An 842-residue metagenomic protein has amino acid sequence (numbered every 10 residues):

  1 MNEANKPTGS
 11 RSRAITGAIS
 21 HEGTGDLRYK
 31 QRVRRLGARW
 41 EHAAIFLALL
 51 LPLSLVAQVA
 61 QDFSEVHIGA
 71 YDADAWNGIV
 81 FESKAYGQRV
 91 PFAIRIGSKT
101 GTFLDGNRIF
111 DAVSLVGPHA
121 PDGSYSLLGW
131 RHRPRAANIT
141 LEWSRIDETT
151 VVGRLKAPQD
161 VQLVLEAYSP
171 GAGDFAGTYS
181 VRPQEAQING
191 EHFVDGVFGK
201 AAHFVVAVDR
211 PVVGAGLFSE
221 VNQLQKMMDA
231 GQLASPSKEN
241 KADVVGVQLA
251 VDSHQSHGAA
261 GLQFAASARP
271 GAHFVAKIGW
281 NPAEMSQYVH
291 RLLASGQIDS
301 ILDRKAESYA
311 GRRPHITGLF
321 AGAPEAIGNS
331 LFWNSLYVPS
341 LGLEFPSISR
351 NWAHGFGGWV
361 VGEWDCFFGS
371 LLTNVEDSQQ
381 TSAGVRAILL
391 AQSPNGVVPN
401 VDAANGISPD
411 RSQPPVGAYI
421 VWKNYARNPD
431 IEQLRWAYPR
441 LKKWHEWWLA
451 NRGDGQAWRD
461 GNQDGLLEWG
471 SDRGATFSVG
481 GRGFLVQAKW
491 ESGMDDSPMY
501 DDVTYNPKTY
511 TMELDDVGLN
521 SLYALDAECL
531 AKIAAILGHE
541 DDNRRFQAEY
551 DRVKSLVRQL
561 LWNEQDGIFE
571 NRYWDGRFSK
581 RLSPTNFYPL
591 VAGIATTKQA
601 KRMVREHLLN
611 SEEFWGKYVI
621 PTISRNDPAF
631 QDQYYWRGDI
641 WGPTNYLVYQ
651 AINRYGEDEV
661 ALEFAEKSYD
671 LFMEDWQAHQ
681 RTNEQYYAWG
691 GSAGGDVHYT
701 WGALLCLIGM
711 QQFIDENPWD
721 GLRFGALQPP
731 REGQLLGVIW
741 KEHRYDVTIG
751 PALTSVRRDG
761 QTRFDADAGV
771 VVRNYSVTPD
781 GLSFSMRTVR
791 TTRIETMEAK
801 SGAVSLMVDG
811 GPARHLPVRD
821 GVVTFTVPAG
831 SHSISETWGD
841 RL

Functional and structural regions predicted by a protein language model:
N2-T8, H21-R32, L36-R39: Short, low-complexity, charge-dense intrinsically disordered segments
F46-L50, A57-L319, G357, G695-H698 (+1 more regions): Terminal accessory carbohydrate-recognition/targeting modules of carbohydrate-active enzymes
V59-G87, Q413-N428, W562-H607, S611 (+1 more regions): C-terminal capping/lid segments that line or modulate ligand- or cofactor-binding pockets
F264-A294, N395, P399-V416, W422-E432 (+5 more regions): The feature captures the catalytic groove of carbohydrate-active enzymes
G318-G358, G384-A404, W458-D515, R552-I640 (+6 more regions): Extended glycan-interaction surfaces of carbohydrate-active proteins
V361-S382, Q392-S393: Short, solvent-exposed loop/edge-beta patches enriched in aromatic
T373-V385, N424-K442, Q456, A531-K554 (+3 more regions): Structural helix-adjacent loops and short alpha-helical linkers that scaffold large soluble proteins
